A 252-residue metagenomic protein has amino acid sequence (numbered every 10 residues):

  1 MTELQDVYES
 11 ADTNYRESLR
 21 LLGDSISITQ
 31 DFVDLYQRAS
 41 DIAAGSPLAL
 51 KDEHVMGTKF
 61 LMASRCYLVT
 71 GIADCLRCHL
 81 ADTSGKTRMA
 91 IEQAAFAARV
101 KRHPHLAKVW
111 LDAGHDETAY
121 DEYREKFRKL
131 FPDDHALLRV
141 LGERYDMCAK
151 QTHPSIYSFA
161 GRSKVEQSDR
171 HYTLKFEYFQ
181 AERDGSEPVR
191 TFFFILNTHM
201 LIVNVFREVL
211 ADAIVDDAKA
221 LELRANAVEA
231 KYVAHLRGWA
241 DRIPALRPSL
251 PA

Functional and structural regions predicted by a protein language model:
M1-A63, Y67-G85, A97, K108-A252: A cross-kingdom marker of C-terminal helix-rich interaction/assembly modules
